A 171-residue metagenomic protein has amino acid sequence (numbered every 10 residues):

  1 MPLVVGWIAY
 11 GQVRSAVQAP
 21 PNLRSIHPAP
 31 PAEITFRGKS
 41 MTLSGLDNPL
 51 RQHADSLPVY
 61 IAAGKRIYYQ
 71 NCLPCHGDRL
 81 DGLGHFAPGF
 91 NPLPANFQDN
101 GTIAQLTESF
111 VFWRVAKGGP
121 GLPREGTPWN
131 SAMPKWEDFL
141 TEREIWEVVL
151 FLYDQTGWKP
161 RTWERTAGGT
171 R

Functional and structural regions predicted by a protein language model:
M1-A62, Q105-F110, K135-Y153, G169-R171: Periplasmic c-type cytochrome electron-transfer domains
P21, N91-P92, R165-T166: Glycine-rich, phosphate-binding/catalytic loops in enzymes
P28, A32, G45-L46, R79 (+3 more regions): Generic, low-specificity signal for short hydrophobic/alpha-helical stretches with a mild N-terminal bias, encompassing
L57-A62, L73-P74, A95-N96: A broad, low-specificity signal for short, low-complexity segments enriched in glycine/proline and polar/charged
K65-P92, K117-W129, Q155-T162: Periplasmic/extracellular electron-transfer cofactor-ligation site, primarily the c-type cytochrome heme-c attachment
F90-Y153: Extracytoplasmic electron-transfer domains, predominantly the class I c-type cytochrome c fold
P160-T170: Short, flexible loop/turn segments with low-complexity composition
